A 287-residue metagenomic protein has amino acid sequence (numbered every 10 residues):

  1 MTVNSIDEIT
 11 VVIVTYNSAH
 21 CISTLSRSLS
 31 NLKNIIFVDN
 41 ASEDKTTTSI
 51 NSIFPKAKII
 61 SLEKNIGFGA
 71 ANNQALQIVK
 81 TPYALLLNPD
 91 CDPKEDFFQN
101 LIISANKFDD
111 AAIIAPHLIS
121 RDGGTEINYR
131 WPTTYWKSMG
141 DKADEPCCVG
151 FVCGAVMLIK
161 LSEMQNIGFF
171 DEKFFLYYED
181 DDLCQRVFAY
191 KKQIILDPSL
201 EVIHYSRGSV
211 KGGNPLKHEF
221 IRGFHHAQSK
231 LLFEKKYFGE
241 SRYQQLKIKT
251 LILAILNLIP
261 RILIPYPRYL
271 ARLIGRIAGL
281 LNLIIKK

Functional and structural regions predicted by a protein language model:
I13-N31: Short, well-formed alpha-helical segments that are part of the catalytic scaffolds of diverse glycosyltransferases
S28, D39-T48, K64: A conserved acidic beta->alpha catalytic loop
L62-V79: Glycine-rich, basic loop-to-helix element that forms the pyrophosphate-binding segment of sugar-nucleotide handling
A70-Q74, D92-K173, D181: Acidic/His-rich active-site region of diverse nucleotide-sugar glycosyltransferases
A84: Short aromatic/hydrophobic "clamp" motif used to bind/position activated sugar donors
Q165, F169-F175, D181-I203: Catalytic donor-sugar/metal-binding loop of nucleotide-sugar-dependent glycosyltransferases
K192, L196-K217, K230: Active-site donor/metal-binding and catalytic loop motifs of nucleotide-sugar-dependent glycosylation enzymes
I221-S229, E240-K287: Non-catalytic, C-terminal membrane-associated alpha-helical segments of glycosyltransferases
